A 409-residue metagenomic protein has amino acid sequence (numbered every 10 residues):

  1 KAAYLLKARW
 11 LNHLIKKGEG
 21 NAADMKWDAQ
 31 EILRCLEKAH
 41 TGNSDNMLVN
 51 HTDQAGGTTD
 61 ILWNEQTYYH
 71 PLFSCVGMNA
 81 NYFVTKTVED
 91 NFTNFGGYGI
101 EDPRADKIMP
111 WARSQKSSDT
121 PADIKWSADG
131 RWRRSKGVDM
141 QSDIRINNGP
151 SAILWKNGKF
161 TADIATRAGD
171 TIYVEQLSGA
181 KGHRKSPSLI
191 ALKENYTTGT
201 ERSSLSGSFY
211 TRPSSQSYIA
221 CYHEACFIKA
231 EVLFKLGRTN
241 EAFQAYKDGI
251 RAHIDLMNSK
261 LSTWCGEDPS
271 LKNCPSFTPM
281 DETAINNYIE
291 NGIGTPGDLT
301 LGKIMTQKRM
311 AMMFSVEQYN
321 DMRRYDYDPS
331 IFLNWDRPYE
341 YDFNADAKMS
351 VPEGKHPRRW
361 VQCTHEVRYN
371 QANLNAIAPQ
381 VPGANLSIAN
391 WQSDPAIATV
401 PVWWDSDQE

Functional and structural regions predicted by a protein language model:
K1-I228, V232-S259, G294-L299: Structured, solvent-exposed acidic/aromatic patches
A23, T52, G56, Q115 (+6 more regions): Solvent-exposed, non-transmembrane amphipathic alpha-helical segments
T52-P71, S262-N287: Short non-catalytic regulatory patches outside canonical folded cores
I61, I124, G130, I153 (+5 more regions): Short, low-complexity intrinsically disordered segments
E65, R113, A128, R134 (+6 more regions): Intrinsic disorder/low-complexity segments enriched in polar/charged and small flexible residues
C226, H253-N258, L271-E409: C-terminal functional modules
